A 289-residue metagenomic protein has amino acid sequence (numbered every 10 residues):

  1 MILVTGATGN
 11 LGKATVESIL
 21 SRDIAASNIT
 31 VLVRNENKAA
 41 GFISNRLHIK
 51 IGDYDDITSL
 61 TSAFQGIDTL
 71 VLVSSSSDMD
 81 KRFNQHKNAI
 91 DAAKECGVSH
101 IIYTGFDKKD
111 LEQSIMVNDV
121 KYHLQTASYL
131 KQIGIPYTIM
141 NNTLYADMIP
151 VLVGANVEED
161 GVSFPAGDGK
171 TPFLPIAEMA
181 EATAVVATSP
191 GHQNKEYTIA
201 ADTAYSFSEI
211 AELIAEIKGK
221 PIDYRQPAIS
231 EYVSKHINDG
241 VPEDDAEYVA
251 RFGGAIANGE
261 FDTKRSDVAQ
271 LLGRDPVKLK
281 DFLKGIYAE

Functional and structural regions predicted by a protein language model:
M1-K38, D55-T58, Q65, S77-K81 (+7 more regions): Oxidoreductase cofactor-interface core, primarily capturing Rossmann-like NAD(P)-dependent enzymes
T5, L72-V73, G273: Residues lining the SAM
S18, S230-E289: A hydrophobic C-terminal alpha-helical subdomain
K38-N45, S62: Short loop/helix-cap segments at secondary-structure boundaries that form the rim of catalytic
I43-D55: Rossmann-fold cofactor-recognition segment
F64, D68-V71, I102: N-terminal Rossmann-like NAD(P) cofactor-binding module of classical short-chain dehydrogenase/reductase
R82-H86: Aromatic "clamp/platform" in nucleotide-sugar-dependent glycosyltransferases that forms part of the donor/acceptor
K87, A177-V185, K280-K284: Amphipathic alpha-helical segments that line or abut small-molecule/effector binding pockets and mediate allosteric
